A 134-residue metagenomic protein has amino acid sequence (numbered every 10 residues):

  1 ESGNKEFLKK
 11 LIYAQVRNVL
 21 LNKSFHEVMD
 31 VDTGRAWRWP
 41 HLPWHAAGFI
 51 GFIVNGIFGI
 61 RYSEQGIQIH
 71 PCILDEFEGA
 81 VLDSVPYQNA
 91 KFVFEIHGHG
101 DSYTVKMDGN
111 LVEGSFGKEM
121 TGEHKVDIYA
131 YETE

Functional and structural regions predicted by a protein language model:
S2-E134: Non-catalytic C-terminal accessory modules of carbohydrate-active enzymes
